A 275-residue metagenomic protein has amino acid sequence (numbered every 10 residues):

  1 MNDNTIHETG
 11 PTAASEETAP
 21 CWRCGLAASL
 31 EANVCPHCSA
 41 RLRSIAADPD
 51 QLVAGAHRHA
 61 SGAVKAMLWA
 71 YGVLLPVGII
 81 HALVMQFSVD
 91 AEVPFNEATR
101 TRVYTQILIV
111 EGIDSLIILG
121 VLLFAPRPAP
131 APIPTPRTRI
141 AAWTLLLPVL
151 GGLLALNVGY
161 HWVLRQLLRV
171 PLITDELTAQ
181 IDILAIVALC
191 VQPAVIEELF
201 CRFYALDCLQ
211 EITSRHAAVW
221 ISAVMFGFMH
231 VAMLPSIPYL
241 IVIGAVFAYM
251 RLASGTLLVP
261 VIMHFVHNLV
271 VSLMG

Functional and structural regions predicted by a protein language model:
C21-C24, C35-C38: Short cysteine-rich clusters marking metal-coordination/redox-active sites
S39-D50: Short Cys/His-rich micro-motifs in 6-15 aa windows
K65-P126: Alpha-helical transmembrane segments in multi-pass membrane proteins
M67-L68, L108, W143-L147, I183 (+4 more regions): Hydrophobic alpha-helical transmembrane segments
G78-L83, V219-A223, M229, P235-G275: Functionally important transmembrane alpha-helices
A91-T105, R127-P193, E211: Juxtamembrane helix-loop-helix connectors linking adjacent transmembrane helices in multi-pass membrane enzymes
G120-P130, Y249-A253: Structural signal for the C-terminal ends of transmembrane alpha-helices and the immediately following loop
E197-I221, Y249-T256: Membrane-interface helix/loop boundary segments of multi-pass membrane proteins
